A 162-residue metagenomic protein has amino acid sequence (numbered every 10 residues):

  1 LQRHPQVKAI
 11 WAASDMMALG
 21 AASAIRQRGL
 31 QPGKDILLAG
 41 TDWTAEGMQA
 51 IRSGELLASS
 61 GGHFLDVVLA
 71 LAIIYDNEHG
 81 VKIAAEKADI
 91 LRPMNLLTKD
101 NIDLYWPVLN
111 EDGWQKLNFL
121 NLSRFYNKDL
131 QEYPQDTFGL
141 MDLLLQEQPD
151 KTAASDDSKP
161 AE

Functional and structural regions predicted by a protein language model:
L1-K8, L30-L37, L57-H63, A84-I90 (+1 more regions): Short, Lys/Arg-enriched charge-dense amphipathic segments
L1-Q49, L71: Hydrophobic alpha-helical
Q2, Q6, Q27, Q31 (+6 more regions): Residue-identity detector for glutamine
D15, F64, V68, K116: Electropositive phosphate-/nucleotide-binding environments in soluble metabolic enzymes
G33, A39-N101: Flexible loop/turn connectors
I73-E162: Hinge/cleft segment of the Venus flytrap/periplasmic-binding protein
